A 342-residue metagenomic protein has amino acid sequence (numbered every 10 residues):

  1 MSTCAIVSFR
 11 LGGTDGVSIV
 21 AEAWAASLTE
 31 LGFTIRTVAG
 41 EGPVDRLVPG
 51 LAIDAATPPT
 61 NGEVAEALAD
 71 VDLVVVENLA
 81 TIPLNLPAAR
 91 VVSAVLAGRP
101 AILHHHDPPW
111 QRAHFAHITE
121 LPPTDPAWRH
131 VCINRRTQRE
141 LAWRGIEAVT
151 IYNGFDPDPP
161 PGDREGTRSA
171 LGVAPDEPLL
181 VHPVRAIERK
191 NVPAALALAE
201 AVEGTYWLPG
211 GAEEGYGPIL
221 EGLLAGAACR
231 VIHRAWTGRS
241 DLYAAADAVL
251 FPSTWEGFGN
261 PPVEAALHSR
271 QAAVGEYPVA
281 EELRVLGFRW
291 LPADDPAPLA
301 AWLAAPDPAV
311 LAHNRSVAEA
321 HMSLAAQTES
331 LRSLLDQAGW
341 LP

Functional and structural regions predicted by a protein language model:
I6, A174-K190, L196-A201, W207: Conserved donor-binding/catalytic core segment of Leloir-type glycosyltransferases
N61, H117-T119, P160-V173: A short helix/loop element that forms part of the nucleotide-sugar donor recognition site in Leloir-type
R136, G154: Carbohydrate-associated surface elements
G210, G217-T237: Nucleotide-activated donor-binding/catalytic signature segment of Leloir-type glycosyltransferases, i.e., the conserved
T254: Aromatic "clamp/platform" in nucleotide-sugar-dependent glycosyltransferases that forms part of the donor/acceptor
Q271-G275: Short hydrophobic beta-strand element within catalytic cores of glycosyltransferases and related nucleotide-activated
E281-A304: Change "using UDP/GDP/dTDP sugars" to "using nucleotide sugars
D294-A297, A304-P342: A charged, aromatic-enriched C-terminal amphipathic alpha-helix characteristic of glycosyltransferases across folds
